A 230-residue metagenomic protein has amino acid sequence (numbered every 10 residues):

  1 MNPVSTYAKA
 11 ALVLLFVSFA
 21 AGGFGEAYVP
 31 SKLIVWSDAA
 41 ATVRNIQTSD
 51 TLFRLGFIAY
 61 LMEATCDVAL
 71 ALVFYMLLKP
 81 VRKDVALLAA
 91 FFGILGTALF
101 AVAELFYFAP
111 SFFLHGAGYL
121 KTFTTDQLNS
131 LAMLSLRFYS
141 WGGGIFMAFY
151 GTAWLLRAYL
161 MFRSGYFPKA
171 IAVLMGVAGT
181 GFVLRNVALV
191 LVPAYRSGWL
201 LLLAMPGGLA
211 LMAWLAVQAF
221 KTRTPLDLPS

Functional and structural regions predicted by a protein language model:
M1-S230: Hydrophobic, aromatic-enriched alpha-helical segments typical of multi-pass transmembrane helices
